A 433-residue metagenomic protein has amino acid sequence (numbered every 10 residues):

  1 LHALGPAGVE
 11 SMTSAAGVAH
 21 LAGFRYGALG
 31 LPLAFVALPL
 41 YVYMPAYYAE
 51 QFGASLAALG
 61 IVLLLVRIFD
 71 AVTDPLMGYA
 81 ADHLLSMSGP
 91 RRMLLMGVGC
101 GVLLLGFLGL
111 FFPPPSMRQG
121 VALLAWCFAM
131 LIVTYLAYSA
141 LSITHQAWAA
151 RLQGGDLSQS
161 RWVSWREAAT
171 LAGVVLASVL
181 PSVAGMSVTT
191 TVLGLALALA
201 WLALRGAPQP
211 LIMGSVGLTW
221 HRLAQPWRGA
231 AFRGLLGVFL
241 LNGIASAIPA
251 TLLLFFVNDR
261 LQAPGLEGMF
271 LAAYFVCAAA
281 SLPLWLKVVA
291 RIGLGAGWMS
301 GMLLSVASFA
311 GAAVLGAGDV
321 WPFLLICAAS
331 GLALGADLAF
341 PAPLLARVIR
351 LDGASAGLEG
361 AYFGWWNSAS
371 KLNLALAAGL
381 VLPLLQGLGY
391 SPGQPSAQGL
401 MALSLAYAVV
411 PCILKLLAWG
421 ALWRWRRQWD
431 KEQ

Functional and structural regions predicted by a protein language model:
G8-Q433: Membrane-embedded alpha-helical bundles of multi-pass transporters/translocases, especially carrier/permease families
